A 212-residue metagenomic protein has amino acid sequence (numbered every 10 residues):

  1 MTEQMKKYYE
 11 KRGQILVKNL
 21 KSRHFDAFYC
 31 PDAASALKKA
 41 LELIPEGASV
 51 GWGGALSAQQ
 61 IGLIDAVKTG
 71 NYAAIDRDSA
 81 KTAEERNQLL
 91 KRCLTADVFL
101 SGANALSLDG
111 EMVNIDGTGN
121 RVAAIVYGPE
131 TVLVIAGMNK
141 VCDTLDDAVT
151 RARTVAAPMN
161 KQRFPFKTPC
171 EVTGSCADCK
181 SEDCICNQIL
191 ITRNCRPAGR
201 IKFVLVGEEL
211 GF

Functional and structural regions predicted by a protein language model:
M1, K21-H24, N71-A74, E85-N87 (+2 more regions): N-terminal start-of-chain detector that recognizes signal peptides and the immediate post-cleavage beginning
M1-R23, K39, P158-F166, E171: Iron-sulfur (Fe-S) cluster-binding modules
T2-Y8, A33, I115-G117: Short, functional N-terminal and low-complexity linear motifs
E3, E10, D26, E42 (+7 more regions): Glutamate identity and glutamate-enriched acidic tracts
E3-Q4, D78-A80, V132-N139: Flexible, glycine/proline-enriched loop segments at strand-loop-helix junctions that form or flank small-ligand binding
Y9-L90, L94-F99: N-terminal active-site beta-alpha-beta segment that forms phosphate/nucleotide-binding and substrate-recognition loops
L94-F212: Conserved phosphate- and dinucleotide-binding cores of soluble alpha/beta proteins, encompassing both enzyme active
